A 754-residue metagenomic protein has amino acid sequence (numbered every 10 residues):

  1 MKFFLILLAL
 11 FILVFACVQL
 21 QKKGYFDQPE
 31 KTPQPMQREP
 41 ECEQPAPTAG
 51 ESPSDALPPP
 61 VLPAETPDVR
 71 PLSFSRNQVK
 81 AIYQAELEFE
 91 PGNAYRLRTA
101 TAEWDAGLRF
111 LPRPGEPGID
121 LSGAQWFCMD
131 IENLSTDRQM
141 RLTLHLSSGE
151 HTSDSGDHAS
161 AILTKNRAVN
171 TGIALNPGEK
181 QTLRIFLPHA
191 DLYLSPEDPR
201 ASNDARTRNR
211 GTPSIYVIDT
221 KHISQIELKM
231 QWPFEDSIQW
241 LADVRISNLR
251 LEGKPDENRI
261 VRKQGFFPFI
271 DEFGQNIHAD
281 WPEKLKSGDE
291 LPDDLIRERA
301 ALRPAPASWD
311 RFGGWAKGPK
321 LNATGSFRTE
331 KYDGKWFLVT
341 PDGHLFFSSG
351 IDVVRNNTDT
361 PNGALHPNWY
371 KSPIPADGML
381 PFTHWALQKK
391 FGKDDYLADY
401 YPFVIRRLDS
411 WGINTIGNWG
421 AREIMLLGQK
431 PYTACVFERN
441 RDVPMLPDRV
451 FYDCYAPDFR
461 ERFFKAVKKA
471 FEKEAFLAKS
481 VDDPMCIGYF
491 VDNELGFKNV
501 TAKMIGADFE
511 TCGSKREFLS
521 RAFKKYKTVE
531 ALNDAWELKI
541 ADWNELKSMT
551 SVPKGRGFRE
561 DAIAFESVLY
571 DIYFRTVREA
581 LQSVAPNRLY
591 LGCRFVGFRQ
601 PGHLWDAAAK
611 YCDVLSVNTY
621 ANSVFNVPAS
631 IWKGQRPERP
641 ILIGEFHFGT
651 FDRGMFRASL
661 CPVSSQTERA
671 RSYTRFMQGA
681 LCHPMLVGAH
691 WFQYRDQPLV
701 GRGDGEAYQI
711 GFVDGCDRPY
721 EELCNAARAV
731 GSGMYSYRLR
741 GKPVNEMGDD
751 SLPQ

Functional and structural regions predicted by a protein language model:
Y83-G107: Short carbohydrate-recognition loop motifs
A102-S214, W240-A242: Extracellular ligand-binding interfaces
G274-I277, W281-L427, R441-P484, G555-R556 (+1 more regions): Active-site-adjacent substrate/metal-binding segments within catalytic domains of carbohydrate-active enzymes
P341, I351-D352, H366-D394, D453-P457 (+1 more regions): Polysaccharide-binding and catalytic clefts of secreted carbohydrate-active enzymes
H384-L387, P444-D453, M549-D561, P601 (+1 more regions): Active-site clefts of carbohydrate-active enzymes
I487-G488, N493-E494, F646, C661-I710: Substrate-binding cleft of secreted/luminal carbohydrate-active enzymes
G506-R516, F692-Q754: Aromatic-rich peripheral "rim/lid" segments of glycoside hydrolase catalytic domains that contact and position glycan
A564, V568-E579, S583-S659, T674 (+1 more regions): Glycoside hydrolase catalytic-domain groove-lining segments
